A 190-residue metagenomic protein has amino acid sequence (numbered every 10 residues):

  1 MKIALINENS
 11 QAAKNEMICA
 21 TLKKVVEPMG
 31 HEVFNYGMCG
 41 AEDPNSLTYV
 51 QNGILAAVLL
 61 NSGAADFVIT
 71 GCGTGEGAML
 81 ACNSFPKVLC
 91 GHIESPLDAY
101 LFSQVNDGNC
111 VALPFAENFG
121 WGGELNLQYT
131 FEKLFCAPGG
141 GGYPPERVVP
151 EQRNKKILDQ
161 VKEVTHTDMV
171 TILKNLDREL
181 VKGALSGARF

Functional and structural regions predicted by a protein language model:
A4-M17, Y100-F190: C-terminal binding/interaction regions
K14-M29: Short, solvent-exposed amphipathic alpha-helices that sit in or adjacent to ligand/effector-binding or catalytic
N15-E16, G53, G75-A81: Short glycine/serine/threonine-rich phosphate/pyrophosphate-binding segments that cradle anionic phosphate groups
M29-S46: A short beta-strand-loop structural module common to alpha/beta enzyme folds
M38-C39, G73-T74, L97, F115-N118: Short, ordered loop/turn segments at secondary-structure junctions
Y49-F67: Short, structured active-site "lid" loops
A65-G71, C90: A short, small-residue-rich loop immediately preceding and capping a beta-strand
G77-C90, E94-S95: Short Gly/Thr/Asp-enriched flexible loops that form oxyanion-binding sites at enzyme active sites
